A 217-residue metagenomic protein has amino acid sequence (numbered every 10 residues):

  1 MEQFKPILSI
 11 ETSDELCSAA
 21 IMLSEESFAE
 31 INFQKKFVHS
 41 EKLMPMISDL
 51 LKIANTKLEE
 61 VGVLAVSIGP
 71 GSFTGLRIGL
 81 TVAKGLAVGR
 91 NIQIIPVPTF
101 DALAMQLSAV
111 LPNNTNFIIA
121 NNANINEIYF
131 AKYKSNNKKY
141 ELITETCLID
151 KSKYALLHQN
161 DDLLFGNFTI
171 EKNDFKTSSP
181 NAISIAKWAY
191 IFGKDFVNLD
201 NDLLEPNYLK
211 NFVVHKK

Functional and structural regions predicted by a protein language model:
M1-E26, Q34, V38, I95-K217: Oxyanion-binding and handling regions
M22, A29-E30, L58-E59: Recognition helices and adjacent regulatory flanks at domain boundaries
H39-A54, F100: Short, well-ordered amphipathic alpha-helical segments that serve as non-catalytic structural scaffolds within diverse
I47, A83, A104: Generic structural marker for isolated residues within well-ordered, non-membrane alpha-helices of soluble domains
I47-V63, L157-D162: Phosphate/pyrophosphate-binding loops at sites that engage ATP/ADP/AMP, CoA/4′-phosphopantetheine, polyphosphate
A54-E59, V88-V97, P112-T115: Phosphate-handling active-site elements
V63-T99: DPxDG-like acidic metal-binding loop motif
